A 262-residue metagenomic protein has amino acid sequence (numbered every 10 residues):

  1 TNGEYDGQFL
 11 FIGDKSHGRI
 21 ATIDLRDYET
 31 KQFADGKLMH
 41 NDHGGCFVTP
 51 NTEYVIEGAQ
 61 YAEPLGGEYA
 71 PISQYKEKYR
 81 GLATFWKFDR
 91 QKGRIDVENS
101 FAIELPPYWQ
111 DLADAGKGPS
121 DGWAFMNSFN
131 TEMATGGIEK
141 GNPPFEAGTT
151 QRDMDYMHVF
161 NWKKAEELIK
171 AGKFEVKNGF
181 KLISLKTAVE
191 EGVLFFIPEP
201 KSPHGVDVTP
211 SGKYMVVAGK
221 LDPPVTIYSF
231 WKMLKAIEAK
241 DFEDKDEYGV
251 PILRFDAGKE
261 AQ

Functional and structural regions predicted by a protein language model:
T1-Q262: Predominantly soluble domains enriched in secretory-pathway, periplasmic, or organellar proteins
